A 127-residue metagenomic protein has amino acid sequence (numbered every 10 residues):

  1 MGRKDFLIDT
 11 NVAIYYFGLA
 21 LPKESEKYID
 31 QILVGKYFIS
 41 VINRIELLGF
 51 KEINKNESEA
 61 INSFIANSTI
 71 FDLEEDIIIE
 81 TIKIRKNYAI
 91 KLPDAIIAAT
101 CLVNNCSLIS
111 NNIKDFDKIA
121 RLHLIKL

Functional and structural regions predicted by a protein language model:
M1-G2, A98, V103-L127: Acidic, PIN/NYN-like endoribonuclease modules and their adjacent C-terminal/linker elements
M1-I39, G49-N62: Short, well-structured N-terminal submotif of metal-dependent ribonuclease cores
I8-D9, I39-S40, I90-K91, N112-I113 (+1 more regions): Histidine- and aromatic-rich ligand-binding microenvironments
A13, R44-L47, I78, F116: A generic structural signal for short hydrophobic patches within well-formed alpha-helices
K23, T69-N111: Active-site neighborhoods of divalent-metal-dependent phosphate/nucleic-acid chemistry enzymes
L33, A66, I119-A120: Short, structured coil segments at secondary-structure junctions
